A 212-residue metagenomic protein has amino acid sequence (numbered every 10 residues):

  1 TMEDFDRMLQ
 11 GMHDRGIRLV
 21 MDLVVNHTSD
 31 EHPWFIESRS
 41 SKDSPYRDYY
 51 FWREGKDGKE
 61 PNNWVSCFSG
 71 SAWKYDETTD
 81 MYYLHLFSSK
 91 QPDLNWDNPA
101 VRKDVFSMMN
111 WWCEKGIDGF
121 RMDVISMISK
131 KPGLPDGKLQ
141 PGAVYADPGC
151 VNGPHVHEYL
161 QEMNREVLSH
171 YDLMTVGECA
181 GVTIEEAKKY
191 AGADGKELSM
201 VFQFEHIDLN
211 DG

Functional and structural regions predicted by a protein language model:
T1-N110, E114, M127-V182: Acidic/aromatic-lined carbohydrate-recognition and catalytic surfaces of CAZymes acting on diverse glycans
F120-M122: Hydrophobic residues within beta-strands of alpha/beta enzymes
V124-S129, F204-H206: Short, small-residue-rich loop/turn micro-motifs
C179-G212: Noncatalytic carbohydrate-binding groove/subsite architecture in carbohydrate-active enzymes
